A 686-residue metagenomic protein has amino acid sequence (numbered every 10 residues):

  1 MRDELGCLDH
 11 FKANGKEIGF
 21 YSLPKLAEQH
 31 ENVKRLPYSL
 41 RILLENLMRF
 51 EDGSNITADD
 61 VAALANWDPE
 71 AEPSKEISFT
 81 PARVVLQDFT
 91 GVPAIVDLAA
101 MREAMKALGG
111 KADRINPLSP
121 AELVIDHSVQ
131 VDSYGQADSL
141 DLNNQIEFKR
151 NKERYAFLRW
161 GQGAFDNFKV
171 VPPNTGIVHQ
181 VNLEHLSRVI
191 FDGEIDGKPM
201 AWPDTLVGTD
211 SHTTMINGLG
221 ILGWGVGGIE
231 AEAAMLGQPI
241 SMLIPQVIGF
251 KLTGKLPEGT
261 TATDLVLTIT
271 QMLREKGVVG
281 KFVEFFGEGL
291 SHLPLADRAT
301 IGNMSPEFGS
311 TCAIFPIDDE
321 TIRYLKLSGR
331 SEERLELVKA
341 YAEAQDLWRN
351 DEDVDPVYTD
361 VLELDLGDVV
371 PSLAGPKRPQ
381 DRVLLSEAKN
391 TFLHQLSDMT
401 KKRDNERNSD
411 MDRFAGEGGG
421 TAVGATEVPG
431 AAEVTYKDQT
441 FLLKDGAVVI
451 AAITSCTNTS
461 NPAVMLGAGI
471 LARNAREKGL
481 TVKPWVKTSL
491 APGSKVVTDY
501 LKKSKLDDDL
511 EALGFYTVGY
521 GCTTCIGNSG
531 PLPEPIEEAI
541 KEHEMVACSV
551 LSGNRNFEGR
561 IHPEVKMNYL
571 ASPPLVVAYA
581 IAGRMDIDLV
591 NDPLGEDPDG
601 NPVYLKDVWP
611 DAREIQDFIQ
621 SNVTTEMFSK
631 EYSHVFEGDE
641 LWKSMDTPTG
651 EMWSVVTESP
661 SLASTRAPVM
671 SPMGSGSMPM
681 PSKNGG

Functional and structural regions predicted by a protein language model:
M1-G686: Fe-S-dependent hydro-lyases/dehydratases of central metabolism
